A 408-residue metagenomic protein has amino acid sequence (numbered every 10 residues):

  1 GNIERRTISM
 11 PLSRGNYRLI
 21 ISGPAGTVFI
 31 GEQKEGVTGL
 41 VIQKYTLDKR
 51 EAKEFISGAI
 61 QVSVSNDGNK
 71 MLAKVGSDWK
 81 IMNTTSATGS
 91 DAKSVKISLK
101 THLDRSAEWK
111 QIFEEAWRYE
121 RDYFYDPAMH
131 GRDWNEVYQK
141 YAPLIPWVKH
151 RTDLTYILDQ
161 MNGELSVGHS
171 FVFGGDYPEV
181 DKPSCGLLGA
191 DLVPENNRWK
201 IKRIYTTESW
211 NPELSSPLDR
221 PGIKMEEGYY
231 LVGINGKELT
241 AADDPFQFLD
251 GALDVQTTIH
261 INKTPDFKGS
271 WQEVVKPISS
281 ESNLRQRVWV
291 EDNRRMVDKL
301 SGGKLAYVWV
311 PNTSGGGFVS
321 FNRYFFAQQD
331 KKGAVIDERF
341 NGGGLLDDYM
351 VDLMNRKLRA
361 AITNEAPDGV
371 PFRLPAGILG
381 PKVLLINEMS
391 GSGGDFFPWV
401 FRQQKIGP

Functional and structural regions predicted by a protein language model:
N2-G15, T46-I60, A87-R105: Multi-bladed beta-propeller domains
I3-T7, P11-Y45: Non-catalytic interaction/regulatory modules that flank or connect domains
S13-G31, E54-K74, E108: Conserved beta-propeller blade repeats
V37-K44, G76-T85: Structural motif
D91-H169, E195, W199: Terminal targeting/pro-maturation regions of precursor/exported proteins
R121-Y123, E208-L218, V232-P408: Cleft-lining beta-strand/loop regions that shape enzyme active-site pockets
P146-K200, F267-V275, S280-N293: Extended, small/polar residue-biased N-terminal targeting/export presequences and adjacent propeptide/linker tracts
K182-A241, G391: PDZ/PDZ-like domain segments forming the peptide/carboxylate-binding groove, activating on the N-terminal beta-strands
